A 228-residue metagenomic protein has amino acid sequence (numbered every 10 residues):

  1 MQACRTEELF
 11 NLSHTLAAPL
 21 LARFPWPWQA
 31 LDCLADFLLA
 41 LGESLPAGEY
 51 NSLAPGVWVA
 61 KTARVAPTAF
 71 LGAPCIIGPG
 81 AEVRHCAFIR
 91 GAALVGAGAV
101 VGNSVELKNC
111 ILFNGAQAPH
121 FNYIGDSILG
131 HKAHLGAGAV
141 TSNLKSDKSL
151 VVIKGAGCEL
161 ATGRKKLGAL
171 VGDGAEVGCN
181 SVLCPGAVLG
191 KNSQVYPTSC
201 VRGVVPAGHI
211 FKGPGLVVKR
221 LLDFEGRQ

Functional and structural regions predicted by a protein language model:
M1-G56, N192, T198, A207-H209 (+1 more regions): Terminal amphipathic alpha-helical/low-complexity segments used for targeting or macromolecular assembly
L12-S13, R23-F24, G56, T62 (+7 more regions): Surface-exposed loop/turn and secondary-structure junction residues enriched for glycine/proline
E49, L53-P55, A73, H85 (+3 more regions): Short, conserved secondary-structure segments in the cores of folded domains
P67-A99, V151-G157, A161-G163, L216 (+1 more regions): Short secondary-structure boundary segments
L112, P119-Q228: Glycine-rich hexapeptide-repeat left-handed beta-helix
